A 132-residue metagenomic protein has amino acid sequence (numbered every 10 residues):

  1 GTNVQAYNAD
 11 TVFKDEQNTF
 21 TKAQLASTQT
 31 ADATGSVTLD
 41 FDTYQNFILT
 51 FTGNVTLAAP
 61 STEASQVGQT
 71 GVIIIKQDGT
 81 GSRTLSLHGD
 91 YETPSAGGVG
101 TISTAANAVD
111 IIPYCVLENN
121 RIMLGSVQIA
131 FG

Functional and structural regions predicted by a protein language model:
G1-A26: Fibrous stalk/shaft segments of extracellular and virion attachment machinery
G1-Y7, T50-G132: Acidic, glycine/polar-enriched metal-coordinating patches/loops that mediate binding to polyanionic ligands
A9-T11, V37, T104: Alpha-helical interaction segments
V12, A31-A33, A108: Residues that act as N-cap/strand-start positions at coil-to-secondary-structure junctions
F13-K14, L39-T43, A64-Q66: Flexible, charged surface loops at secondary-structure boundaries
N18, Q24, Q29, G53-V55 (+1 more regions): Residues at the loop-to-beta-strand transition
T21-Y44: Extracellular beta-solenoid/beta-roll
